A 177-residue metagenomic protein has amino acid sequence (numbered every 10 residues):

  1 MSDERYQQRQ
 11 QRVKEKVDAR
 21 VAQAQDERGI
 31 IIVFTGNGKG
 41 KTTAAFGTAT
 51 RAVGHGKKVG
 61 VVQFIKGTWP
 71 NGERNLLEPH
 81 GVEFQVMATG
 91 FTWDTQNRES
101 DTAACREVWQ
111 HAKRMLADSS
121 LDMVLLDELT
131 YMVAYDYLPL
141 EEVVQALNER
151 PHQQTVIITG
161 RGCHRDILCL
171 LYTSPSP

Functional and structural regions predicted by a protein language model:
M1-G29: Extreme N-terminal, non-catalytic leader segments that precede Walker-type/kinase nucleotide-binding cores
K14-V17, C105-Q110, V156-T159: Short gly/ser/thr-rich secondary-structure transition/capping motifs
V33-K39, T43-K113: Conserved P-loop
H80, C169-L170: Short, structured coil segments at secondary-structure junctions
N97-N148: Phosphate-binding/switch loop-helix module in NTP-utilizing enzymes
S120-D122, H152-I157: Loop/turn-to-beta-strand initiation segments
G160-H164: Short, polar loop motifs at secondary-structure junctions
Y172-P177: Conserved small/polar residues in nucleotide/adenosyl-binding loops
